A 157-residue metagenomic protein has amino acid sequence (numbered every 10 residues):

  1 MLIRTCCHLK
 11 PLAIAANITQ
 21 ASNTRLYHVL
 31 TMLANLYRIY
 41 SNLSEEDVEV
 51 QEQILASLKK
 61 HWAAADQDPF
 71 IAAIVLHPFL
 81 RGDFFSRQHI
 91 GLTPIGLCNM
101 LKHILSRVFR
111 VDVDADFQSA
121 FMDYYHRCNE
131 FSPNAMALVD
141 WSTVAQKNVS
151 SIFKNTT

Functional and structural regions predicted by a protein language model:
M1-T157: Short alpha-helical patches at protein termini and domain edges that function as localization/binding signals
